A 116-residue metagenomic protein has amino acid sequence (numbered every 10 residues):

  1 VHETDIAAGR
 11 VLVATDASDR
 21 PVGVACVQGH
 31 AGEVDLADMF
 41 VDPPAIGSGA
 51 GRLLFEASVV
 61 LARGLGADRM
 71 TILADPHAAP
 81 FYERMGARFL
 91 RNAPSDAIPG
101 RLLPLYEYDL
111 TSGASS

Functional and structural regions predicted by a protein language model:
V1-D38, D42-P44, F55-E56, L61 (+2 more regions): Acetyl-CoA-dependent GNAT
L12, D68, L73-H77, M85 (+1 more regions): C-terminal "cap" of GNAT-fold acetyltransferases
G32, H77-A78: A generic "binding-loop/recognition-motif" signal
D42-P44, S48, P76: Active-site acidic-Proline motif in GNAT/NAT acetyltransferases
G49, G66, G86: Short glycine-rich hinge loops at helix-strand junctions in the catalytic core of two-component histidine kinases
L53-R69, P80: Conserved acyl-CoA
F89: Short beta-strand "wing" residues that participate in macromolecule-binding interfaces
